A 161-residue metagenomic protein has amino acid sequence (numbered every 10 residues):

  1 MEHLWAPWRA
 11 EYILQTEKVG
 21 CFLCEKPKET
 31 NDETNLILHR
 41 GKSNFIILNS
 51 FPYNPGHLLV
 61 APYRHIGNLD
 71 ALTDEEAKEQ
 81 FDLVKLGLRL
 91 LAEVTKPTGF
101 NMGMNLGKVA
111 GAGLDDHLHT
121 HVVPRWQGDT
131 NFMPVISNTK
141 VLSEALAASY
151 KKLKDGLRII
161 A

Functional and structural regions predicted by a protein language model:
M1-A161: HIT superfamily nucleotide-processing domains
